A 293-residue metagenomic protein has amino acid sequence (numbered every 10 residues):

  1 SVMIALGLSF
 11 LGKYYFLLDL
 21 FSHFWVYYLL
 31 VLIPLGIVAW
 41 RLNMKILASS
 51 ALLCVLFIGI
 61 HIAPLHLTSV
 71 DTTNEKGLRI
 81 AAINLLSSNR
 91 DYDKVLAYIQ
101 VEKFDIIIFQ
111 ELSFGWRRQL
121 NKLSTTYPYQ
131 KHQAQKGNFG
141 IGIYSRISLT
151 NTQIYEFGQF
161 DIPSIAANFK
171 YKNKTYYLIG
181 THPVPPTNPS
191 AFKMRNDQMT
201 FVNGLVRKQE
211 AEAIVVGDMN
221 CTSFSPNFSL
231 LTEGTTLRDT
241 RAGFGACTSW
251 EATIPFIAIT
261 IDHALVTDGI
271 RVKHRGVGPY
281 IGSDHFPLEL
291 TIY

Functional and structural regions predicted by a protein language model:
S1-V38: Membrane-embedded alpha-helical segments of integral membrane proteins
L11, I37-K45, G269: Structural signal for the C-terminal ends of transmembrane alpha-helices and the immediately following loop
W25, R41-K45, S87, S223: Short coil/turn residues that cap or connect secondary-structure elements
L29, K45-S49: Sec-dependent signal peptide recognition, specifically the positively charged N-region followed immediately by
W40, A48-V101, R118, K122: N-terminal signal-anchor transmembrane helix
I80-A81, L86-Q100, F109-Y293: Soluble catalytic domains of enzymes that build or remodel membrane lipids, polysaccharides, and related
D105: Short acidic/polar active-site loop segments enriched in Thr and Asp
